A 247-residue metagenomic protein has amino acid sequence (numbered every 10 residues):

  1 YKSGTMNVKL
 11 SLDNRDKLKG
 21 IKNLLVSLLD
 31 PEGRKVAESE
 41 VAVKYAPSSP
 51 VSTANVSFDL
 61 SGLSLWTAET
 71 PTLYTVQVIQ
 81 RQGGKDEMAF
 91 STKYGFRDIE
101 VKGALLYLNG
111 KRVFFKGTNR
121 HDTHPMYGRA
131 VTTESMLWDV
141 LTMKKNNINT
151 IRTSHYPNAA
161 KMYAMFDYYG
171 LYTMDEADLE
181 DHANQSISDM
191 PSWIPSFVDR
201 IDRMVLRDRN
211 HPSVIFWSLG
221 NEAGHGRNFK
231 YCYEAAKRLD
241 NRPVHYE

Functional and structural regions predicted by a protein language model:
Y1-A159, M165, Y169-G170, R200 (+2 more regions): Secreted/periplasmic carbohydrate-active enzymes, especially glycoside hydrolases
V140-T142, T150-E247: Substrate-binding/catalytic cleft of secreted carbohydrate-active enzymes, primarily glycoside hydrolases
